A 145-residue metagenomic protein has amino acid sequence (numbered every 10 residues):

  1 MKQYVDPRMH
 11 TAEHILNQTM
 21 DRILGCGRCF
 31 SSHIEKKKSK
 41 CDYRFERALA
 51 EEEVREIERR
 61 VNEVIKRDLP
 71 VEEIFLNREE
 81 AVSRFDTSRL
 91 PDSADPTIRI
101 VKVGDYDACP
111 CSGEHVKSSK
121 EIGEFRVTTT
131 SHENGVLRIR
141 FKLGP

Functional and structural regions predicted by a protein language model:
M1-P145: Active-/binding-site microenvironments in catalytic and ligand-binding cores
